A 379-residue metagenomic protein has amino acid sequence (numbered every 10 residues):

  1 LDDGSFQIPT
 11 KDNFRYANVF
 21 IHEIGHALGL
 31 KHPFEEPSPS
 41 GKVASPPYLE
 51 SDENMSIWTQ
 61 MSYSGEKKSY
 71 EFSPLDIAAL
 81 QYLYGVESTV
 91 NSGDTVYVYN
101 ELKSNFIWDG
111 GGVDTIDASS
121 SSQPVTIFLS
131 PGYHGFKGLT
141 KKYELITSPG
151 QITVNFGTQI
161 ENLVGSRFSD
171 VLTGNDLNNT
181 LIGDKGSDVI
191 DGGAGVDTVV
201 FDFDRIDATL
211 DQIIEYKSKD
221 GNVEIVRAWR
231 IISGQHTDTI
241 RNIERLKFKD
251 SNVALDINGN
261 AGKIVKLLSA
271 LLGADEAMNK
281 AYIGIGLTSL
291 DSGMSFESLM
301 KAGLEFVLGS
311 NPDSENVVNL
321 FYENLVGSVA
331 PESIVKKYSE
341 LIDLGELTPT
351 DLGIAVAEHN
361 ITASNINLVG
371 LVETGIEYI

Functional and structural regions predicted by a protein language model:
L1, E53-W58, L75, T158 (+2 more regions): Short, solvent-exposed loop/turn segments at the edges of secondary structure
L1-N13, S64-V200, R205-T209, I225-I232 (+1 more regions): Glycine- and aspartate-rich repeat motifs characteristic of hemolysin/RTX-like Ca2+-binding segments in secreted
G4-F6, T10, F14-F20, S339-D343 (+2 more regions): A well-ordered secondary-structure block
S5-K11, F34-P39, V43, K67-Y70 (+3 more regions): Short, polar/flexible loop-turn hinges at active-site or ligand-entry regions and domain interfaces
F14-L75: The catalytic-center signature of Zn2+-dependent metalloproteases
L210-S218: Short, composition-biased motifs enriched in small/polar/acidic residues
E244-I379: Substrate/cofactor-recognition hotspot
